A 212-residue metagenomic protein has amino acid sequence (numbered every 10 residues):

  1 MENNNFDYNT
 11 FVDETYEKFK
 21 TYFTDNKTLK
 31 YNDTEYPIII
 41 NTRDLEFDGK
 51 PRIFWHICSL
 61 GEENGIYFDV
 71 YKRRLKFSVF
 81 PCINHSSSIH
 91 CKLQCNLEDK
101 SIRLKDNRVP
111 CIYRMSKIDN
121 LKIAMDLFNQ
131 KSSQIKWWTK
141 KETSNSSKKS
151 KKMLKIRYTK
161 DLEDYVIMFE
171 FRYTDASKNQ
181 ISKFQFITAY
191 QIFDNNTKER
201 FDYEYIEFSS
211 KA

Functional and structural regions predicted by a protein language model:
M1-A212: Ribonuclease/tRNase effector modules and their secretory precursors
